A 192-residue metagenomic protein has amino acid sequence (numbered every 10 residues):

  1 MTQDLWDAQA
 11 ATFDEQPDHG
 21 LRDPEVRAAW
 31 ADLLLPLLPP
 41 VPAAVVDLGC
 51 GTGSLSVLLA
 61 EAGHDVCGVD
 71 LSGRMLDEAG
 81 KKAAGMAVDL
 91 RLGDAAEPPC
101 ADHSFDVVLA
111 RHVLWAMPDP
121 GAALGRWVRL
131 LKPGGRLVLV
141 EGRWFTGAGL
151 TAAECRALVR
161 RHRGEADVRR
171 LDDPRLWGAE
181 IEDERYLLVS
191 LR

Functional and structural regions predicted by a protein language model:
M1-V41, T146: Conserved class I S-adenosyl-L-methionine
A44-L48, T52-E97: Class I SAM-dependent methyltransferase SAM/SAH-binding core
A96-V107: A short acidic, Gly/Pro-enriched loop at the edge of an enzyme's catalytic core that lines a small-molecule cofactor
V107-P120: A short SAM/SAH-binding and catalytic strip from SAM-dependent methyltransferases
G121-P133: A short glycine-rich, Lys/Arg-flanked "PGG" loop and its adjoining helix->strand segment in the class I
G135-G142: Conserved beta-strand signature within the Rossmann-like core of class I S-adenosyl-L-methionine
A148-R163: Short alpha-helix
G164-R175: Conserved S-adenosyl-L-methionine
